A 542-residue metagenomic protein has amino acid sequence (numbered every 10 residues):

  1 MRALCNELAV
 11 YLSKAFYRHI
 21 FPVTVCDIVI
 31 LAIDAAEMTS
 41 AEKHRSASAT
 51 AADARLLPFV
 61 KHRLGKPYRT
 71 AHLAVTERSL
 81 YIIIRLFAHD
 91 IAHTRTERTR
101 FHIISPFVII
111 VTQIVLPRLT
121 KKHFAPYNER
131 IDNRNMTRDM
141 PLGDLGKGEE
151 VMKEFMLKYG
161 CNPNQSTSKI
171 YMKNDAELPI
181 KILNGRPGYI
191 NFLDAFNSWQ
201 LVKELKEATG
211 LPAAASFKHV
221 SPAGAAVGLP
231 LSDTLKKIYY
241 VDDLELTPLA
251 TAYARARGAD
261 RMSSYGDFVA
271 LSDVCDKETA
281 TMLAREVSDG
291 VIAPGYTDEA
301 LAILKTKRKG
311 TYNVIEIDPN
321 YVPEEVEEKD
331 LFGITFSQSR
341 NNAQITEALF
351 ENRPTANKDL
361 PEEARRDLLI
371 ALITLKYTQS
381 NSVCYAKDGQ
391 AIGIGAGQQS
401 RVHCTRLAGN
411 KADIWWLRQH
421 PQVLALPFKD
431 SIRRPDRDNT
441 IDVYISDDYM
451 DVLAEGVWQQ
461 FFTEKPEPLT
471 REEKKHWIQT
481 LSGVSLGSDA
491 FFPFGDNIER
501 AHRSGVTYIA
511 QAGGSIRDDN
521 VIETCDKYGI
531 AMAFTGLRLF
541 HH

Functional and structural regions predicted by a protein language model:
A15-Y17, V25, A51, K66 (+1 more regions): Intrinsic low-complexity, disordered N-terminal segments enriched in polar/charged/small residues
I20, T24, I28, Y81-I83 (+7 more regions): Short, positively charged and aromatic/hydrophobic N-terminal segments
A32-E42, L64: Residue-level detector of structural "landmarks"
S40-D53, H89, T94, C525: Short alpha-helix boundary/capping segments
M136-L349, A364-S382: Active-site loops and adjacent core secondary-structure elements that bind or stabilize anionic groups
A208-S216, V314-I317, S380-K387, L417-F428 (+1 more regions): Flexible, glycine/charged-enriched surface loops at secondary-structure junctions
A223-R261, I392-F491: Glycine- and Gly-Pro-enriched alpha-helical subdomains that act as flexible, kink-prone "lid/hinge" or packing modules
L271, V287-T306, G310-N313, Y321 (+2 more regions): C-terminal binding/interaction regions
